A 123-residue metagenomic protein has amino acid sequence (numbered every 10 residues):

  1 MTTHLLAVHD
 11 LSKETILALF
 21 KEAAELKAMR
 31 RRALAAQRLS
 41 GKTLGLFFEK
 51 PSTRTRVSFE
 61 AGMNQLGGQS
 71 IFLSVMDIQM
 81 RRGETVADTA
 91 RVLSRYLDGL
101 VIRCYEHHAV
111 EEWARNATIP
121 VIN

Functional and structural regions predicted by a protein language model:
M1-V57, A61: Positively charged, low-complexity intrinsically disordered leader regions
R38-N123: Phosphate/diphosphate ligand-binding glycine-rich loop within oxidoreductases
